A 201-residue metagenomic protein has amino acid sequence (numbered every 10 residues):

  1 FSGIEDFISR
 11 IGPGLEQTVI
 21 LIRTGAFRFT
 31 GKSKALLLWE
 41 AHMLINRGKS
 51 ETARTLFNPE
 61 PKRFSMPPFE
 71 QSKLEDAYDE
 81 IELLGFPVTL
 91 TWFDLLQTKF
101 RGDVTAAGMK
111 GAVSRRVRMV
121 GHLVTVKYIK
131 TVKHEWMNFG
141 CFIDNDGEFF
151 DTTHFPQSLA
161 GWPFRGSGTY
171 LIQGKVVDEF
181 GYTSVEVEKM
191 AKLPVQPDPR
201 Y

Functional and structural regions predicted by a protein language model:
F1-A112, S184-R200: Sliding clamp-binding short linear motifs that recruit DNA-associated proteins to replication/repair hubs
G31, L90-P199: Single-stranded nucleic-acid-binding OB-fold domains
